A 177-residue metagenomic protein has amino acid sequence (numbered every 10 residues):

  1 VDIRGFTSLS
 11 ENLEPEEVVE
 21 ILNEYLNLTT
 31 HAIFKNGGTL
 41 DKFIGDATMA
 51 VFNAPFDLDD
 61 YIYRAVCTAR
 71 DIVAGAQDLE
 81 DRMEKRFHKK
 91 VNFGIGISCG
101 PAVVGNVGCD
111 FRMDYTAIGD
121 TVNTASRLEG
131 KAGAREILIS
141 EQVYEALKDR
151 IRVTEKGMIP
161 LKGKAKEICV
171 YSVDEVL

Functional and structural regions predicted by a protein language model:
V1-T68: Catalytic NTP-binding/metal-coordinating core of nucleotidyl cyclase/transferase enzymes
L28, D46-A47, A69-I72, Q77-D78 (+4 more regions): Cytosolic nucleotide-binding catalytic cores of signal-transduction proteins
N36-G37, D41-I44, G75-G96, M158-L161 (+1 more regions): Catalytic core regions of nucleotide second-messenger enzymes
V51, K89-G105: A short glycine-enriched loop-to-beta-strand structural element that forms part of the catalytic core of nucleotide
A65, I97-G100, T121-T124, L128: Alpha-helical scaffolding flanking metal-ion-dependent phosphate/phosphodiester catalytic sites
I72-G75, L79-R82, D110, R127 (+3 more regions): Conserved, well-folded catalytic cores of nucleic-acid-processing and energy-transducing macromolecular machines
E84-K85, V107-G119: Short, surface-exposed loop/helix-turn segments at secondary-structure junctions that function as lids/hinges flanking
A102-V104, K131-L177: Cytosolic regulatory/linker segments at or just downstream of nucleotide-handling modules in signal-transduction
